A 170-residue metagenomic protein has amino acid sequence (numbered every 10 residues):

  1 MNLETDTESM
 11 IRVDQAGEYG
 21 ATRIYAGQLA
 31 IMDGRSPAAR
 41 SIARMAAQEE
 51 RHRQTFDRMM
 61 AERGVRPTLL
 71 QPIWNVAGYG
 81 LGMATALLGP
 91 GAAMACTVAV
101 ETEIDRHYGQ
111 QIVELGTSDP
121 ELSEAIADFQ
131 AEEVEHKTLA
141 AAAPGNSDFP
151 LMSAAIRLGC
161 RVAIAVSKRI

Functional and structural regions predicted by a protein language model:
M1-I170: Non-heme di-metal
